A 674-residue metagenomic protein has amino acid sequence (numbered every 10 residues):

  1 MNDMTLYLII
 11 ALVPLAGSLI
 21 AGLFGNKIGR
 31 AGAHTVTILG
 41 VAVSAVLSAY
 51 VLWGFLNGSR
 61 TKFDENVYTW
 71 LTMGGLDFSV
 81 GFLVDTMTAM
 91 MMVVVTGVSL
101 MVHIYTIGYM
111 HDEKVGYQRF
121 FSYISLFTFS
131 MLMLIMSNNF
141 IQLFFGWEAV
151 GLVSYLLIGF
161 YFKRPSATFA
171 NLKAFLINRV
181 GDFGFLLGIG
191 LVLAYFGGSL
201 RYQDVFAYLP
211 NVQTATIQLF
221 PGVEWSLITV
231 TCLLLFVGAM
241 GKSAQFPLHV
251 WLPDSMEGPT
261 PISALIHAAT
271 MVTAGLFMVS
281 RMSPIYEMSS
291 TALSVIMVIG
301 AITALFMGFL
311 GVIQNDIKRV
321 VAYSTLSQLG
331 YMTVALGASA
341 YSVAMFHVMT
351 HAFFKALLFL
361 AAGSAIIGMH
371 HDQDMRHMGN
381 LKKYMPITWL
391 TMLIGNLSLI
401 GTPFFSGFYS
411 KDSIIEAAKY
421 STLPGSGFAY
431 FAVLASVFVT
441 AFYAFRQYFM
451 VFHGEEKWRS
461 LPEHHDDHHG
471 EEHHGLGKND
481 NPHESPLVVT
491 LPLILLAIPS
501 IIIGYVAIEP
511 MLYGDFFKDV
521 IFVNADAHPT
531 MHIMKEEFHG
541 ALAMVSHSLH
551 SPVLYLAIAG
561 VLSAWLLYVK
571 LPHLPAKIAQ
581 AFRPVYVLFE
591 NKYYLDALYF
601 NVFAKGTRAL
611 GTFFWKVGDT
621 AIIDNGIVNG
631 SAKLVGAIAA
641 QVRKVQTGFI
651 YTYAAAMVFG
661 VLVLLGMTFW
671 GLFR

Functional and structural regions predicted by a protein language model:
M1-L12, I28-T35, L39, L76-V94 (+8 more regions): Membrane-entry segments of alpha-helical transmembrane domains in multi-pass membrane proteins
M1-L6, F24-S122, Y195-E224, T229 (+3 more regions): Transmembrane helix-loop-helix hairpins at membrane boundaries of multipass inner-membrane proteins
A11-N26, L100, M240, A244: N-terminal signal-anchor/start-transfer transmembrane helix
R30-V43, L172-G184, K383-M392, H483-P499 (+1 more regions): Alpha-helical transmembrane segments and their helix-start/interface "positive-inside/aromatic belt" motifs in integral
L39-L56, G181-F196, M392-I400, P492-G514 (+2 more regions): Hydrophobic alpha-helical membrane-insertion segments
T61-L76, R201-F220, S410-S421, P510-M544: Membrane-interfacial helical/loop segments at transmembrane boundaries in membrane proteins
G75-L83, E509-L556, W565-R674: Aromatic-capped, Gly/Pro-kinked transmembrane alpha-helices
V98-G146, L152-N479, Y505: Hydrophobic transmembrane alpha-helices and their helix-loop junctions in integral membrane proteins
